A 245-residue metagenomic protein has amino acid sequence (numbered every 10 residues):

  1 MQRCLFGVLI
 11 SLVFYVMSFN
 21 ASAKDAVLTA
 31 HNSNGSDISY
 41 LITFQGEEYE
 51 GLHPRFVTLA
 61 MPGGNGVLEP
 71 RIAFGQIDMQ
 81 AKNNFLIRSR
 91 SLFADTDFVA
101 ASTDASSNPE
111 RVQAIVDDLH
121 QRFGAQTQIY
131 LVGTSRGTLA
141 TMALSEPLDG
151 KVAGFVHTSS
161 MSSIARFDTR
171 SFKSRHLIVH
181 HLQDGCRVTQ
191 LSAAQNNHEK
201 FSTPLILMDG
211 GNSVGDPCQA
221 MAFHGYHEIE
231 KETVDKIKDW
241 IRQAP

Functional and structural regions predicted by a protein language model:
A23-H53: N-terminal cap/lid segment of alpha/beta-hydrolase-fold proteins
E48-L92: Short, surface-exposed "cap/lid" segments of acyl-processing enzymes
N84-S89, S102-G124: Alpha/beta-hydrolase active-site loop
Q121-R122, Q126-K173: Primarily recognizes the serine-hydrolase "nucleophile elbow" in alpha/beta-hydrolase and SGNH/GDSL folds
F172, I178-H180: Short beta-strand/loop motif that positions the catalytic acidic residue of the alpha/beta-hydrolase fold
S174, G185-H198: Short alpha-helix in the alpha/beta-hydrolase fold that links the catalytic acid
T203-P245: C-terminal catalytic histidine-bearing segment of alpha/beta-hydrolase fold enzymes
